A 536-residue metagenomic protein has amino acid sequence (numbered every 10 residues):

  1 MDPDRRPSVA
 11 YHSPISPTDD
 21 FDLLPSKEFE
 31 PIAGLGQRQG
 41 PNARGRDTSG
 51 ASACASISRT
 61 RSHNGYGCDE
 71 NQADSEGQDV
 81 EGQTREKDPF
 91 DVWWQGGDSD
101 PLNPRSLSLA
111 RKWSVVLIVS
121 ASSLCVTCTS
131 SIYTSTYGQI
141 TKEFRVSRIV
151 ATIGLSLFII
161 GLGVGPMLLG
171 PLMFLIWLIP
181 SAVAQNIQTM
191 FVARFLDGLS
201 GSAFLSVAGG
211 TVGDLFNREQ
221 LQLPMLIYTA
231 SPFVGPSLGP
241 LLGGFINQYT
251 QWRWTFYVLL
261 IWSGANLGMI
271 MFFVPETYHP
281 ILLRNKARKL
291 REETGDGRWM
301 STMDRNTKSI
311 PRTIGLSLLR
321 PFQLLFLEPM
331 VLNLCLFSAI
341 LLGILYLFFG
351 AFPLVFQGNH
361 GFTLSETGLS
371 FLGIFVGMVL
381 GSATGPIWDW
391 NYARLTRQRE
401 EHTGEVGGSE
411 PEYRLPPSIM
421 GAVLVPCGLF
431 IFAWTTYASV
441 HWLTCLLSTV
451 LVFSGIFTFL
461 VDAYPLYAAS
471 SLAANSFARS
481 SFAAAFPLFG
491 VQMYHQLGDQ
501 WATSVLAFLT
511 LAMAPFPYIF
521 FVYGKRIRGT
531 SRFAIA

Functional and structural regions predicted by a protein language model:
M1-R111, V274-S317, N391-E412, R526-A536: Intrinsically disordered, low-complexity terminal tails of fungal membrane proteins
I32, R111-R148, V164, F204 (+2 more regions): Extracytoplasmic
L109-S130, F195, F326-L345, L447-L451: Pair of pore-lining "gating" transmembrane helices in MFS-fold secondary transporters
T127, E143, S156-I159, A182-Q185 (+7 more regions): C-terminal transmembrane bundle
T129, E143-R145, L168, M173 (+5 more regions): Helix-breaking motifs and short loop linkers at transmembrane-helix boundaries and internal kinks in secondary membrane
I187, A193-F233: Cytoplasmic helix-loop-helix junction between adjacent transmembrane helices in 12-TM secondary transporters
S231-I281: Helix-loop-helix hairpin linking two adjacent transmembrane segments in secondary transporters
S263-R284, S382-A393, P517-F521: C-terminal membrane-cytosol helix-exit motif in multi-pass small-molecule transporters
